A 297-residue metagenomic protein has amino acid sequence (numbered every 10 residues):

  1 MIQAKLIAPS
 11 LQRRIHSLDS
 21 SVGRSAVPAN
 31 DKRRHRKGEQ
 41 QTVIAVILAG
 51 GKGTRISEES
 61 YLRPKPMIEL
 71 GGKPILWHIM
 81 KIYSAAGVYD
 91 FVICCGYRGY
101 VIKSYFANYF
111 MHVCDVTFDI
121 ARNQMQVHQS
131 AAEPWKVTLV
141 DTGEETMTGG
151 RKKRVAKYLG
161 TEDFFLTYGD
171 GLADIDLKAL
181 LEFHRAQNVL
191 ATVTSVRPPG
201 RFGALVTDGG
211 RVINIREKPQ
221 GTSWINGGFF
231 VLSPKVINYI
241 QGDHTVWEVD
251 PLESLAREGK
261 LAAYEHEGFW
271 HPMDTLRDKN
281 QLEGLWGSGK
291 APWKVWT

Functional and structural regions predicted by a protein language model:
M1, I7, Q12-R14, A29 (+1 more regions): A cross-taxon signal for low-complexity, glycine/charged-rich
E39-N108, L139: N-terminal glycine-rich phosphate-binding loop and ensuing alpha1 helix
A45-I47, I93, L166, A191-T194 (+1 more regions): Structural beta-sheet core signal
H78, G150-R154, P251: Well-ordered alpha-helical segments embedded in enzymatic catalytic cores
I102-D208: Conserved beta-loop-beta/alpha segment of the NTase-like Rossmann-fold superfamily that binds/positions NTPs
D163-F165, L172, D176-R185, R197-F202 (+1 more regions): Catalytic-core segments of class I nucleotidyltransferases/pyrophosphorylases that form NMP-activated intermediates
